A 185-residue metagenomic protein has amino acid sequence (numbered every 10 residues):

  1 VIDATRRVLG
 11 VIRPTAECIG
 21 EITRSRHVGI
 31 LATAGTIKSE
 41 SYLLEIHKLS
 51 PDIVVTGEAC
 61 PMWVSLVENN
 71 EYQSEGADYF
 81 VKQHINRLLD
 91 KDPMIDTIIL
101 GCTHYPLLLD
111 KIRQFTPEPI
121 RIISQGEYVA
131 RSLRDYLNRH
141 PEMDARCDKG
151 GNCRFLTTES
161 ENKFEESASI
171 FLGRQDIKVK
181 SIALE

Functional and structural regions predicted by a protein language model:
V1-E185: Non-catalytic structural scaffold of enzyme domains
